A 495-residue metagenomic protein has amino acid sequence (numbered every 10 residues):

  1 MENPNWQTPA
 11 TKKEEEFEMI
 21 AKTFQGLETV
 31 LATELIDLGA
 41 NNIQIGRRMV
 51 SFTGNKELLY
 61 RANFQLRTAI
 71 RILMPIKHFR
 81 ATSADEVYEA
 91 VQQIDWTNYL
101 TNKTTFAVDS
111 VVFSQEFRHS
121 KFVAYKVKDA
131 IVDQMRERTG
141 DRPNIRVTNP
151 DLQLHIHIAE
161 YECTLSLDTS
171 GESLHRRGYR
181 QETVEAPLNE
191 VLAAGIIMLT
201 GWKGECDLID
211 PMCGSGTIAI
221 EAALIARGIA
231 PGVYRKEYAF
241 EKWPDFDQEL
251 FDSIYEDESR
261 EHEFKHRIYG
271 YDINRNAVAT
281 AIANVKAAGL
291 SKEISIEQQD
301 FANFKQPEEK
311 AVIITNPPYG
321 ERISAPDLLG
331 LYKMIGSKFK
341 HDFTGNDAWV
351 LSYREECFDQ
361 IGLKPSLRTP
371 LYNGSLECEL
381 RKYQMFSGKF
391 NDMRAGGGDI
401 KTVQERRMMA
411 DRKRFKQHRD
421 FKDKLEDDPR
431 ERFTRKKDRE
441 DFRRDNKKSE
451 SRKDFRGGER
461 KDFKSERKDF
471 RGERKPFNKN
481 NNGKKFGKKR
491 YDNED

Functional and structural regions predicted by a protein language model:
M1-E15, H341, K382-D495: Basic Arg/Gly/Lys-rich low-complexity intrinsically disordered segments
E2-P150: Non-catalytic nucleic-acid substrate-recognition regions in nucleic-acid-modifying enzymes
K12, E18, K22, G26 (+4 more regions): Conserved Class I SAM-dependent methyltransferase catalytic core
E57-F64, E172-H175, K389: Short, charged/polar, Gly/Pro-enriched secondary-structure boundary elements
V111, R136, H157-M198: Class I S-adenosyl-L-methionine
F113-E116, S173, P318-R322: A short, flexible beta-alpha/helix-coil linker loop
L188-Q306, E321, L329: Conserved S-adenosyl-L-methionine
I313-I314: Hydrophobic beta-strand segment of the Class I
